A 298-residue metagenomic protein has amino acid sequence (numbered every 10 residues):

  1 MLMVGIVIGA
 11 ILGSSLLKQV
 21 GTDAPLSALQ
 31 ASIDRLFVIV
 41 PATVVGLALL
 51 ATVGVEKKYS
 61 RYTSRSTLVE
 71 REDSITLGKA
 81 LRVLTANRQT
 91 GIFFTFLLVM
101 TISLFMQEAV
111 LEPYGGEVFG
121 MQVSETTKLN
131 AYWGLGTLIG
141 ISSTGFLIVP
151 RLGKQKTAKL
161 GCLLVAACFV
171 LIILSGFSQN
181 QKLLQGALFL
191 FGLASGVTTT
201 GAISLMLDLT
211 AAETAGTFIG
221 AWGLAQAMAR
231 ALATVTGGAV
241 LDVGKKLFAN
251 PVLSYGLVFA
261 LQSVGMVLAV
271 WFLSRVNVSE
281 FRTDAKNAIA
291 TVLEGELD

Functional and structural regions predicted by a protein language model:
M1, V123-S124, T210-A225: Loop-to-transmembrane helix entry/capping segments in MFS-fold secondary transporters and related SLC/MFSD carriers
M1-L98, I102-M106, M121-V123, G265 (+1 more regions): Intracellular loop-helix junctions on the cytosolic face of multi-pass helical membrane proteins
L17, G140-K156, L241: Helix-to-loop junctions at the C-terminal end of transmembrane segments in multipass secondary transporters
A109-T126: Short amphipathic helix-loop junctions that connect adjacent transmembrane helices in Major Facilitator Superfamily/SLC
K128-T137, Q226: Transmembrane alpha-helical segments of major facilitator superfamily
L163-Q179: C-terminal ends and interior cores of transmembrane alpha-helices in multi-pass membrane transporters/permeases
Q181-T198: Hydrophobic core of transmembrane alpha-helices in multi-pass small-molecule transporters, especially MFS/SLC-type
V197-A211: Intracellular juxtamembrane helix-capping segments at the cytosolic ends of symmetry-related transmembrane helices
